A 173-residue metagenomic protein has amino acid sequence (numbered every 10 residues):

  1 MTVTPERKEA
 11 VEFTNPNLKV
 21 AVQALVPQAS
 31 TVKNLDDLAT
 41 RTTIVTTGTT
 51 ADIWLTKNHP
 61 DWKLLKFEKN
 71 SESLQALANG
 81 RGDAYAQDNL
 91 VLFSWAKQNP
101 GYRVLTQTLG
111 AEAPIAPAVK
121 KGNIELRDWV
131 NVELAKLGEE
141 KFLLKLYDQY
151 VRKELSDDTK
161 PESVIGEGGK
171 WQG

Functional and structural regions predicted by a protein language model:
M1-A10, A78-A111: A ligand-binding cleft/hinge motif common to bilobed small-molecule-binding domains
M1-D37, T108: Acidic, polar ligand-binding/catalytic clefts
M1-T4, V20, Q28, G48-T50 (+3 more regions): Beta->alpha turn/N-cap motifs
N15, A51-E68, A96-K97: Ligand-binding cleft/hinge of the Venus flytrap
L18-V26, F93-L134, K153-G173: Periplasmic-binding protein-like
S30, L65-Q75, N79, A111-A113: Short helix-initiation/N-cap motifs at beta->coil->alpha
L35-A51: Short loop->beta-strand "edge-of-pocket" segments that line small-molecule binding or catalytic clefts across diverse
A51, L134-V151: Periplasmic-binding protein-like
